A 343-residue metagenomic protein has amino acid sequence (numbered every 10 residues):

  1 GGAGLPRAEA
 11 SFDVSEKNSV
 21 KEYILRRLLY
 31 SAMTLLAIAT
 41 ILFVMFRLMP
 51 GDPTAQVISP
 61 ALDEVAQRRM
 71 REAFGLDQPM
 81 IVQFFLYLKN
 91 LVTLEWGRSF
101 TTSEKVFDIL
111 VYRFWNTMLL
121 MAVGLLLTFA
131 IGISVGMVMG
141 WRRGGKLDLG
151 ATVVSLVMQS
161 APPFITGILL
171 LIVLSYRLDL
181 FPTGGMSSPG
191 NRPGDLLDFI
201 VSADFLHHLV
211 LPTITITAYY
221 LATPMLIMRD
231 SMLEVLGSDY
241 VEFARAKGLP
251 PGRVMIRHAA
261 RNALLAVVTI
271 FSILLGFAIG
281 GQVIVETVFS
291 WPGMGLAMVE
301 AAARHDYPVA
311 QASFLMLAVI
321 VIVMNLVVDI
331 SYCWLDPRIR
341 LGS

Functional and structural regions predicted by a protein language model:
G2-G4: Intrinsic, low-complexity polybasic segments
V14-K17, D77-I133: An internal, D/E-rich "acidic patch" concept
E16-M45: Charged, compositionally biased N-terminal leader segments and the immediate start of the first structured element
S19-Y23, L110, F114-L147, P163 (+2 more regions): Alpha-helical transmembrane segments of integral membrane proteins, especially multi-pass inner/plasma-membrane
L28, M70, D77-W96, V106 (+8 more regions): Hydrophobic alpha-helical segments of integral membrane proteins, encompassing both true transmembrane helices
T34-F85, L174-V201: Hydrophobic alpha-helical transmembrane segments of membrane transport/permease proteins and related membrane-embedded
M49, M158-A161, I279: Transmembrane helix irregularities
D148-L171: Pore- or pathway-lining transmembrane helices of multi-pass membrane proteins that form conduits for solutes/ions
